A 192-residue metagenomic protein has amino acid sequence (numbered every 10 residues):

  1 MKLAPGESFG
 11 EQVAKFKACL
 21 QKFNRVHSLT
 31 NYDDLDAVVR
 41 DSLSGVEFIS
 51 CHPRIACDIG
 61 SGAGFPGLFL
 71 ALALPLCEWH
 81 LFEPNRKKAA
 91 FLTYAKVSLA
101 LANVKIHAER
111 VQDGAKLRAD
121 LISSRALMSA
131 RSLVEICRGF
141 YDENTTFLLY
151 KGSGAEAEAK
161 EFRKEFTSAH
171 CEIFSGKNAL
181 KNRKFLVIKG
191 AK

Functional and structural regions predicted by a protein language model:
M1-P53, C57, K87-V104: Class I SAM-dependent transferase core
L20, K151, I188: Residue-level signal for inorganic ion chemistry
L43-S124: Conserved SAM/SAH cofactor-binding pocket of Class I
E78, N103-K105, T146, T167-E172: Conserved beta-strand segments of alpha/beta enzyme cores
L127-R131: Alpha-helical transmembrane segments of helical membrane proteins, especially in multi-pass transport, channel
V134-T146: A short glycine-rich, Lys/Arg-flanked "PGG" loop and its adjoining helix->strand segment in the class I
N144-E156: Conserved beta-strand signature within the Rossmann-like core of class I S-adenosyl-L-methionine
G154-K192: Active-site capping/gating segments
